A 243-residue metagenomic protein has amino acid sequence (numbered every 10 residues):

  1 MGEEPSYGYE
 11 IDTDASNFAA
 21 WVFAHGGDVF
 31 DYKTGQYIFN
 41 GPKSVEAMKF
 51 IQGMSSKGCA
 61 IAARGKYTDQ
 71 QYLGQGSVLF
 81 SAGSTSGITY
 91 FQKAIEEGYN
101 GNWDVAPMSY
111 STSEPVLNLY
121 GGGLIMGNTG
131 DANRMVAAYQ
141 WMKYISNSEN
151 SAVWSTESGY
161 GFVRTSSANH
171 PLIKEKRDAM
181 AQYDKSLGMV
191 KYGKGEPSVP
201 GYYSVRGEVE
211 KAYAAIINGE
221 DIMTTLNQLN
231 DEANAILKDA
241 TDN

Functional and structural regions predicted by a protein language model:
M1, K33-A63: Glycine-centered hinge/linker elements that transmit conformational signals in sensory and ligand-binding systems
M1-T13, N147-E157, A235-N243: Bilobed periplasmic-binding protein-like "clamshell/Venus-flytrap" ligand-binding domains
M1-Y37, K43, V78-F80: Extracytoplasmic/periplasmic solute-binding protein
G53-C59, I95-G161, K194, K211: Extracytoplasmic/periplasmic substrate-recognition and gating elements
A62-Q75: Short helix-initiation/N-cap motifs at beta->coil->alpha
K66, G83-F91, G122: Beta->alpha turn/N-cap motifs
L79-A82, V105: Short, Asp-centered acidic motifs that coordinate Mg2+ and/or phosphate in catalytic or ligand-binding sites
W103-A106, T156-K211, A215: Long, aromatic- and glycine/proline-rich binding clefts that accommodate carbohydrate-like moieties
